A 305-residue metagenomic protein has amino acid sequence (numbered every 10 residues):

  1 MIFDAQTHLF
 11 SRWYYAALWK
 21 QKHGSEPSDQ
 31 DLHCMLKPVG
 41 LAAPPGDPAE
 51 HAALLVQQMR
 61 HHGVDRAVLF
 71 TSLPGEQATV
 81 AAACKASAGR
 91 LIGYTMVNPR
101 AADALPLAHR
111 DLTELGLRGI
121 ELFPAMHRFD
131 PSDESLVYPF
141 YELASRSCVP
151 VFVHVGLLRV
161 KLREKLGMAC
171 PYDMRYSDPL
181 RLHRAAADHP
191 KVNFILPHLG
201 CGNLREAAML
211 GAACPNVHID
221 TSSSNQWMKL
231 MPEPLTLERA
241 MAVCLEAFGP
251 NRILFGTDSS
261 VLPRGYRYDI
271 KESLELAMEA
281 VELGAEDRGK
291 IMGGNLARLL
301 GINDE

Functional and structural regions predicted by a protein language model:
M1-H61, R66, V243, F248-L254 (+1 more regions): Mid-to-C-terminal alpha-helical segments outside catalytic/metal-binding sites
I2-A5, L69-F70, Y94-T95, F194-P197 (+2 more regions): Active-site neighborhood of phospho(di)ester-bond hydrolases with catalytic His/Asp-centered motifs
Q6, M59, V80, I120 (+6 more regions): Conserved, mostly hydrophobic/aromatic
F10-R12, P74-E76, R100-D103, L157-K161 (+3 more regions): Active-site environment of divalent metal-dependent phosphoester hydrolases
H61-R66, A88-L91, A187-F194: Short, surface-exposed connector motifs at secondary-structure boundaries
D65-R66, S72-M174, S223: Active-site gating/metal-coordination segments in enzymes
A81-A86, E206-H218, I270-E279: Short, electropositive alpha-helical surface patch
R118-G119, D133-L254: Catalytic pocket-lining loop regions of alpha/beta-barrel enzymes, especially the amidohydrolase/enolase/GH5 lineages
